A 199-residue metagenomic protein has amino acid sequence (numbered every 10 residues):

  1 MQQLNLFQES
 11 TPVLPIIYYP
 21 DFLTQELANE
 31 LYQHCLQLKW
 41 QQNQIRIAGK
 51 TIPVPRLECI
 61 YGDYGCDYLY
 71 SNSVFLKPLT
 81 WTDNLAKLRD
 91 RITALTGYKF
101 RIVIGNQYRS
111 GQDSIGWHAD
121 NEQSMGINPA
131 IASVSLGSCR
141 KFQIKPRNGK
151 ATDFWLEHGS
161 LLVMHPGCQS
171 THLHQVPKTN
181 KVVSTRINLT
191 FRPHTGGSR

Functional and structural regions predicted by a protein language model:
M1-R199: Non-heme Fe(II) oxygenase metal-center motifs and adjacent flexible, charged/small-residue loops
